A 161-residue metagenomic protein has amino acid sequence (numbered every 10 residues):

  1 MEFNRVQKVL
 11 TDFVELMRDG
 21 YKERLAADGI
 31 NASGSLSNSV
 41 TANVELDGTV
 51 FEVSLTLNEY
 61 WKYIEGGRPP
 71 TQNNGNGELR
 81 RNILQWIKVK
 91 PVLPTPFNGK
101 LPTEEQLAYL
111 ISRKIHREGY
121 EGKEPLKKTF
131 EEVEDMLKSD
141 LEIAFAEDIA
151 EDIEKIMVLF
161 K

Functional and structural regions predicted by a protein language model:
M1-E45, V50: Charge-rich, low-complexity N-terminal segments
S35-K161: Charged, low-complexity interaction tracts
